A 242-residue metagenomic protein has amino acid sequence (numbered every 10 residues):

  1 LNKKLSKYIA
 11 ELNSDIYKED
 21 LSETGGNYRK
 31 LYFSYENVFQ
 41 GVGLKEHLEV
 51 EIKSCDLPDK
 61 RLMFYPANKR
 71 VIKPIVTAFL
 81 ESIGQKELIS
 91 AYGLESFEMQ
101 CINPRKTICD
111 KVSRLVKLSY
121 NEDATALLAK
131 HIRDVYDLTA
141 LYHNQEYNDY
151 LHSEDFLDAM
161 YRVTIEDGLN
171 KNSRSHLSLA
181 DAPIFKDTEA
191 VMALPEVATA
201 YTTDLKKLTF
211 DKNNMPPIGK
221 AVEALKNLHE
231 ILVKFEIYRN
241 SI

Functional and structural regions predicted by a protein language model:
L1-I242: Structured mid-to-C-terminal alpha-helical surface segments
